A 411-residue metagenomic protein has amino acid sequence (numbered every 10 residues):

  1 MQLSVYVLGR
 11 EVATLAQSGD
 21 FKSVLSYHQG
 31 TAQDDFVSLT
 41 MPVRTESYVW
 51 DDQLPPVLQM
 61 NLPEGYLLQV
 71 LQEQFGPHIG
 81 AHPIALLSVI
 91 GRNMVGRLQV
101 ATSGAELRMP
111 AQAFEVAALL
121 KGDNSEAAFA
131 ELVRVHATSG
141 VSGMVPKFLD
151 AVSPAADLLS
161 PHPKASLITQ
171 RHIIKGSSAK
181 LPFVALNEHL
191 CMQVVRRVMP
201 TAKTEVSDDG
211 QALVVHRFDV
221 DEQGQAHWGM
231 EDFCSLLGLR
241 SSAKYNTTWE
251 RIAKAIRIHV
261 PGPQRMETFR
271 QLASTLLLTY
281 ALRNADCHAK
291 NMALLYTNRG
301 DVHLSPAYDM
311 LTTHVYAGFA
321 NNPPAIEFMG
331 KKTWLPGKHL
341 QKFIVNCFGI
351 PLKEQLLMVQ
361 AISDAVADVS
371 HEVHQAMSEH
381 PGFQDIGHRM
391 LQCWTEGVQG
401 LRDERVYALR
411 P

Functional and structural regions predicted by a protein language model:
M1-A289, A293-P411: Phosphate/dinucleotide-binding and metal-coordinating scaffold of catalytic cores in nucleotide-dependent enzymes
